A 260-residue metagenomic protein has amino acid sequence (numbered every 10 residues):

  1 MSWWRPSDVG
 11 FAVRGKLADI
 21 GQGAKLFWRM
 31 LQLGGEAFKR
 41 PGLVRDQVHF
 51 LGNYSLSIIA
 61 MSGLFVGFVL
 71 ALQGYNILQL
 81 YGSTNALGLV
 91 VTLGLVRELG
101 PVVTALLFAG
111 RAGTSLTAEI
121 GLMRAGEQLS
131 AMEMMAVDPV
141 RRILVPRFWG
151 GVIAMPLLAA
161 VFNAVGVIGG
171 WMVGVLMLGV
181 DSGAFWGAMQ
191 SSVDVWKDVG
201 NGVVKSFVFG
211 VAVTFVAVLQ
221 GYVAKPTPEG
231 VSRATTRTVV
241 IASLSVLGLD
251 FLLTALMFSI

Functional and structural regions predicted by a protein language model:
S2-V44, Q220-K225: Short, membrane-interfacial amphipathic segments enriched in basic
E36-M61, V240-S243: Membrane-interface helix starts
F50, Y54, I58, S62 (+3 more regions): Loop-to-helix entry region at the N-terminal start of transmembrane alpha-helices in multi-pass membrane transporters
I58-Q73: Hydrophobic alpha-helical transmembrane segments of multi-pass membrane transport/permease proteins
Q73-V96, A164-F207, V211, F215-T235 (+1 more regions): Membrane-interfacial helix-loop-helix connectors in multipass membrane proteins
I120-V145, P228-V231: Short cytoplasmic-facing helical segments at TM-TM junctions of multi-pass membrane proteins
D138-A159, A234, T238: Start (N-cap) of specific transmembrane helices in multi-pass transporter permeases
V231, R237-T254: Final/C-terminal transmembrane alpha-helix of multipass membrane proteins
